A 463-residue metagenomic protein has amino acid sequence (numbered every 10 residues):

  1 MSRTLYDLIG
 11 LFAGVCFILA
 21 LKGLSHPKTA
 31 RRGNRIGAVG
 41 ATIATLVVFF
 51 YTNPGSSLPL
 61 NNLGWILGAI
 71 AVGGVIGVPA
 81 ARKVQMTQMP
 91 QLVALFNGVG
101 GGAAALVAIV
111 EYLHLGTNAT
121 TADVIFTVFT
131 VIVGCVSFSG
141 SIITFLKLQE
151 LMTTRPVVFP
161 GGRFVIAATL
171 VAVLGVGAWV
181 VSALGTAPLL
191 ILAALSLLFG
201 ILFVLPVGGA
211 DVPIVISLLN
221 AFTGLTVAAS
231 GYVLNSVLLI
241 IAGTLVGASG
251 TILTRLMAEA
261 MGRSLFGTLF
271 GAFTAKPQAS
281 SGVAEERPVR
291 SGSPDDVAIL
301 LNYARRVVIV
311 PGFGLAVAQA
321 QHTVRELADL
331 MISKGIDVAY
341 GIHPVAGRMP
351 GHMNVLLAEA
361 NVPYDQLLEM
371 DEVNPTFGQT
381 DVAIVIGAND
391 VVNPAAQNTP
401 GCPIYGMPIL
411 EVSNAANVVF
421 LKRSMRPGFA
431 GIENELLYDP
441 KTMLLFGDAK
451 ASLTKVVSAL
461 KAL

Functional and structural regions predicted by a protein language model:
M1-G14, S57-G74, D123-F138, L184-L195: Structural signature of hydrophobic alpha-helical transmembrane segments
G14-F17, I36-A44, V48, W65-G73 (+10 more regions): Alpha-helical transmembrane segments in multi-pass membrane proteins
C16-T29, G74-V93, S141-P156, F199-V212 (+1 more regions): C-terminal ends of transmembrane helices
R31-A41, I66-L67, Q88-G100, P156-I166 (+1 more regions): Cytoplasmic-side transmembrane-helix entry/capping segments in multi-pass membrane proteins
V48-L67, P79-M89, A105-T121, K147 (+1 more regions): Transmembrane alpha-helix boundary signature
N53-S56, V110-A119, S182-A187, G209 (+2 more regions): Transmembrane helix-loop junctions at the membrane interface of multipass transporters and ion channels
L245-A304: Membrane-interfacial segments at transmembrane helix termini in multi-pass membrane proteins
V283-L463: Structured cytosolic domains appended to multi-pass membrane proteins
